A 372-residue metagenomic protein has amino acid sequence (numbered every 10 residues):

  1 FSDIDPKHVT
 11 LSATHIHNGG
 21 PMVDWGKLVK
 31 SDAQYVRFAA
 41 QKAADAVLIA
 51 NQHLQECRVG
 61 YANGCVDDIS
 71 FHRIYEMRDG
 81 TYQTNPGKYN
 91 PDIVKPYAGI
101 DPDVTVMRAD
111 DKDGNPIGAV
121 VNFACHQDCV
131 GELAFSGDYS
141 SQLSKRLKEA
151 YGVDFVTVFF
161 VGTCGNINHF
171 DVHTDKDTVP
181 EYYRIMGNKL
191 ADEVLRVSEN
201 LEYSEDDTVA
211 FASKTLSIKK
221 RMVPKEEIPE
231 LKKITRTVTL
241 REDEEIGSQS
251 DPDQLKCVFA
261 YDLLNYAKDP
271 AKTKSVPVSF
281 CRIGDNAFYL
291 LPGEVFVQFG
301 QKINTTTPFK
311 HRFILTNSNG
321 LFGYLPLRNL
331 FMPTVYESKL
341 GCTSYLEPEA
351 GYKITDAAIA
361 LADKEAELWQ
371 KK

Functional and structural regions predicted by a protein language model:
F1-K372: Non-catalytic substrate/cofactor recognition surfaces at enzyme active-site rims
